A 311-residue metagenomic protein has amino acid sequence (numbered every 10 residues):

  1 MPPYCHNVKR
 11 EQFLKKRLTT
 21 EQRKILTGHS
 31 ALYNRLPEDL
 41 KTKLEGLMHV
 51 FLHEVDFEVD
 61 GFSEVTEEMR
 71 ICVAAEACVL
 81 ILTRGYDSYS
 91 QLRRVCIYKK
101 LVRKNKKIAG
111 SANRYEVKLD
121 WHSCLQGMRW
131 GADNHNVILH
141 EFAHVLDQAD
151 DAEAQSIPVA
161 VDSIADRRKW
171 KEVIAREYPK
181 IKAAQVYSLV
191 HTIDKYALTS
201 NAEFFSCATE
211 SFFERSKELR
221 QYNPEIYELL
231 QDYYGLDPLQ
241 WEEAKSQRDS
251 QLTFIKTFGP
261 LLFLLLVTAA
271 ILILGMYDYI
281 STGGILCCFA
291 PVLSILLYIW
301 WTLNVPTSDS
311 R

Functional and structural regions predicted by a protein language model:
M1-Q12, N136-H140, H144: Membrane-interacting alpha-helical segments
C5-I108, I226-L229, Y233-Q240, F254 (+2 more regions): A metal-dependent hydrolase signature that marks the N-terminal structural subdomain at the beginning of catalytic folds
F13, L52, I71-T83, K100-R129 (+1 more regions): Metalloprotease/metallohydrolase-associated module, dominated by Zn2+-dependent proteases
R35, D60-F62, A132, A149 (+1 more regions): Zinc-dependent metalloendopeptidases
P37, D133-D150, S206: Active-site recognition of the HExxH zinc-binding catalytic motif
P37, K256-G275: Alpha-helical bilayer-embedded segments of polytopic membrane proteins, i.e., transmembrane/intramembrane helices
I271-C287: Membrane-interfacial hairpin junctions
L293-R311: Membrane-helix interfacial anchor on the cytosolic side
